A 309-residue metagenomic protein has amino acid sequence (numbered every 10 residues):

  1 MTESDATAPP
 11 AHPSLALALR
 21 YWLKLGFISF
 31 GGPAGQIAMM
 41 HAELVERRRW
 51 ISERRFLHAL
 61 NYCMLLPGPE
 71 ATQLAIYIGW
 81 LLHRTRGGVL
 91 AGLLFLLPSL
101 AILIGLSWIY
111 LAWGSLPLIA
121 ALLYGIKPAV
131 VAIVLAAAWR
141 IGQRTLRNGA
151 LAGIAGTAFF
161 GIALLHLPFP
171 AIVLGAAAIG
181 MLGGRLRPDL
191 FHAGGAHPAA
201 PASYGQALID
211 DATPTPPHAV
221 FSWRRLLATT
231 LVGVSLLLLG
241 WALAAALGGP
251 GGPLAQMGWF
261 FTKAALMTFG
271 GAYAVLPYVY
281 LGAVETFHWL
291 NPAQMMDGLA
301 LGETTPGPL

Functional and structural regions predicted by a protein language model:
M1-L66, Y77-T304: Multi-pass membrane proteins that catalyze or facilitate reactions on polyprenyl-/lipid-phosphate substrates and their
P306-L309: Short, intrinsically disordered, charge-balanced linker/junction segments flanking boundaries in proteins
